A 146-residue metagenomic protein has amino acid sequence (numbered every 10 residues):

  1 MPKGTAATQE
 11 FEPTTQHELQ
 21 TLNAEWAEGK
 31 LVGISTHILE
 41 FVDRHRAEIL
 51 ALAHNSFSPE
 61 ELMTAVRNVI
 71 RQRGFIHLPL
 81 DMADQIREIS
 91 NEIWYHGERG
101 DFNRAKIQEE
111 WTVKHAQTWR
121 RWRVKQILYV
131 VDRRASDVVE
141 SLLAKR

Functional and structural regions predicted by a protein language model:
P2-R146: Polar low-complexity intrinsically disordered regions
